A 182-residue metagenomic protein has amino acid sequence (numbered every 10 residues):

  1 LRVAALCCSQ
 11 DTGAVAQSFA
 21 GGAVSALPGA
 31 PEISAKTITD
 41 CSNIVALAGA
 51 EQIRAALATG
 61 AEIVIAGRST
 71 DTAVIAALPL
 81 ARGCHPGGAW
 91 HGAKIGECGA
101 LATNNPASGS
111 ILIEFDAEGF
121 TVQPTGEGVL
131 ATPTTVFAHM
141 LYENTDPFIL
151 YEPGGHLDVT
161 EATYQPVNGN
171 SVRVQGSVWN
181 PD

Functional and structural regions predicted by a protein language model:
L1, T70-C84: Short Gly/Thr/Asp-enriched flexible loops that form oxyanion-binding sites at enzyme active sites
R2-A14: Terminal amphipathic helices with adjacent charged low-complexity linkers/tails
R2-A4, S42-V45, E62-V64, A93-K94 (+2 more regions): Structural motif
D11-G13, T72-V74, F120: Flexible loop/turn segments at secondary-structure boundaries
T12-A66: An acidic, phosphate/nucleotide-engaging active-site surface
I33-A35, Q52, A58-E62, S69-D71 (+3 more regions): Short coil/turn connectors at secondary-structure junctions
L78-P79, G83-D182: Small-residue-enriched flexible segments
